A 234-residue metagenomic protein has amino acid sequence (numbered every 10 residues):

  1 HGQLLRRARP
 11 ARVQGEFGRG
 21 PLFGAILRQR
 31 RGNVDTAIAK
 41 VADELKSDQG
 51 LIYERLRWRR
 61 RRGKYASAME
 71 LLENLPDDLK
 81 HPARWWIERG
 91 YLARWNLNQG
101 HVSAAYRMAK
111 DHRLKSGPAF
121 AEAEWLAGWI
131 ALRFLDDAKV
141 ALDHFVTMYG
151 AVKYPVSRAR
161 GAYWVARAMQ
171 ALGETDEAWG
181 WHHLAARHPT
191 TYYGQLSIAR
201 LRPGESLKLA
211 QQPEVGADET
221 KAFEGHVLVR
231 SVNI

Functional and structural regions predicted by a protein language model:
H1-I234: Extracytoplasmic and endomembrane cell-envelope/extracellular-matrix remodeling and assembly machinery
